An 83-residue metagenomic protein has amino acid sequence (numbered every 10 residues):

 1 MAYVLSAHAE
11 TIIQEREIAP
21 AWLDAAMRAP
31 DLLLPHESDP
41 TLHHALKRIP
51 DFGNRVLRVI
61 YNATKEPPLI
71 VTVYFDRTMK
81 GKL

Functional and structural regions predicted by a protein language model:
M1-L83: Ribonuclease/tRNase effector modules and their secretory precursors
